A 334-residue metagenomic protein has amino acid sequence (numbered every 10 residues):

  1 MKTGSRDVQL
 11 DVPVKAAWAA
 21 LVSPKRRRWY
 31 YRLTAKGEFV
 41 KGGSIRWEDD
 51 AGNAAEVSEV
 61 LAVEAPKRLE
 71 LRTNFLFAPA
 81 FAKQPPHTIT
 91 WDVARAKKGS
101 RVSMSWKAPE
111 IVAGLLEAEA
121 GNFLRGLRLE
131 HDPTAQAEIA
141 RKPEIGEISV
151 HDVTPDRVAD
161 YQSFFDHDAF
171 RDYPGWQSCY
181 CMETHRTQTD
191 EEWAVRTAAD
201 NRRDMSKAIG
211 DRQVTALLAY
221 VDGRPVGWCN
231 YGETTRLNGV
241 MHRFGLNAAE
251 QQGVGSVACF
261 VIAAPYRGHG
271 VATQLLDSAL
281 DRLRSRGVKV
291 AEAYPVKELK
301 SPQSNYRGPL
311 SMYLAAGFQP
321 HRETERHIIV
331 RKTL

Functional and structural regions predicted by a protein language model:
M1-G4, P133-T187: Conserved N-terminal entry element of GNAT/NAT acetyltransferase domains
S5-R6, V12, K25-E59, P66: Short beta-edge strand/loop motif at the mouth of beta-sheet-based domains
S44-E48, S178-T215: Active-site rim helix/loop that mediates acceptor-substrate recognition in acyltransferases
F77-L129: Beta-strand/loop substructures that line and gate deep hydrophobic ligand-binding cavities in soluble
G175, K207-V214, Y220, R224-F260 (+2 more regions): Conserved acyl-donor/pantetheine-binding loop and adjacent beta-alpha core of acyl/acetyltransferases and related
V257-I262, G268-R284: Conserved acetyl-CoA-binding loop-helix of GNAT-fold acetyltransferases
L276, L283-Q303: Conserved GNAT acetyl-CoA-binding A-motif
S304-L334: C-terminal "cap" of GNAT-fold acetyltransferases
